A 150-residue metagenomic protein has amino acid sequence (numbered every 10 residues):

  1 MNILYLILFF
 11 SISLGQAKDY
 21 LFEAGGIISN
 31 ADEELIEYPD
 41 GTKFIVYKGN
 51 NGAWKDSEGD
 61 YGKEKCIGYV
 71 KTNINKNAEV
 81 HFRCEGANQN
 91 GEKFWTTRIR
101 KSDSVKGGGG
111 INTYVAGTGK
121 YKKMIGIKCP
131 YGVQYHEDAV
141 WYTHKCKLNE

Functional and structural regions predicted by a protein language model:
M1-I3, K18: Absolute protein N-terminus
I3-S13: Sec-dependent N-terminal signal peptides
A17-E150: Beta-strand-enriched cores of mature, soluble protein domains
